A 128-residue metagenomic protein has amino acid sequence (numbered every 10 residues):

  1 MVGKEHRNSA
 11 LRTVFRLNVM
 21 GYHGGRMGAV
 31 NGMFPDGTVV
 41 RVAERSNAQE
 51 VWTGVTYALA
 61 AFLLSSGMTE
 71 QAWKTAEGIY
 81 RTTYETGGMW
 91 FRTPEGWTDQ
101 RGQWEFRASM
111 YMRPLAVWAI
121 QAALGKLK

Functional and structural regions predicted by a protein language model:
M1-K128: Active-site core of glycosidic bond-cleaving carbohydrate-active enzymes
